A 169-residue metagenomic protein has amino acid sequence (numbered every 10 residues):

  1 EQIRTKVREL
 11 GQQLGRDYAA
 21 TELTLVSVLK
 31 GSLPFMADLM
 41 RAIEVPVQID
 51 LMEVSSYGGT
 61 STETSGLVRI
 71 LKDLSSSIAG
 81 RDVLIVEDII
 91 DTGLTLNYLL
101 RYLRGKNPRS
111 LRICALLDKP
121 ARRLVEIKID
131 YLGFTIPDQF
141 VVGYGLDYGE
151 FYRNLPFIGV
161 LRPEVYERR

Functional and structural regions predicted by a protein language model:
E1-R169: PRPP-associated nucleotide enzymes
